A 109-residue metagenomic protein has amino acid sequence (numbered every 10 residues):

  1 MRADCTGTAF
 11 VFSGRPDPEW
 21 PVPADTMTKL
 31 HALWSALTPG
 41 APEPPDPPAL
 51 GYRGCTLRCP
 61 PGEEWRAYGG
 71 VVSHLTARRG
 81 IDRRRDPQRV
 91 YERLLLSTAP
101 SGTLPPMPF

Functional and structural regions predicted by a protein language model:
M1-F109: Function-determining sites in protein domains
